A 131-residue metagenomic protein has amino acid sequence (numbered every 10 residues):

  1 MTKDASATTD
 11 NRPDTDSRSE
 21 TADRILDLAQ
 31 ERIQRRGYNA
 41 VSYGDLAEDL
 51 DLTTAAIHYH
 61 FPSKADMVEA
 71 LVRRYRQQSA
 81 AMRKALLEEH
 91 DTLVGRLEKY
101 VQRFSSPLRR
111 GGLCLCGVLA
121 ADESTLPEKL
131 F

Functional and structural regions predicted by a protein language model:
M1, T8, L87-V94, L126-K129: Hydrophobic alpha-helical bundle segments that form small-molecule/ligand-binding pockets
M1-E20: N-terminal intrinsically disordered/low-complexity leader segments
T2, R24, L28-D66, A70: Helix-turn-helix
S19, D23, D27, E31 (+7 more regions): Generic detection of well-ordered alpha-helical segments
Y43, V68, L97, L113-G117 (+1 more regions): A general structural signal for well-ordered alpha-helical segments in protein cores
A70-R74, A81-L113: Hydrophobic alpha-helical connector segments
L108-K129: Amphipathic alpha-helical segments used for helix-helix packing
